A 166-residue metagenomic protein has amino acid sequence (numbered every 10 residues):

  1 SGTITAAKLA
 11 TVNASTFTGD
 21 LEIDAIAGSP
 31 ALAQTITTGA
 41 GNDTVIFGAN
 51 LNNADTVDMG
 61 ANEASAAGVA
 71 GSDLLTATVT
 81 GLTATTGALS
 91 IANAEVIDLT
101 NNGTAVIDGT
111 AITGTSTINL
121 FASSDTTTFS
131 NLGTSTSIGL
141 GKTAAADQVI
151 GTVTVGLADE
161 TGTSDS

Functional and structural regions predicted by a protein language model:
S1-S166: Solvent-exposed, low-complexity segments and loops of surface/extracellular structural proteins
